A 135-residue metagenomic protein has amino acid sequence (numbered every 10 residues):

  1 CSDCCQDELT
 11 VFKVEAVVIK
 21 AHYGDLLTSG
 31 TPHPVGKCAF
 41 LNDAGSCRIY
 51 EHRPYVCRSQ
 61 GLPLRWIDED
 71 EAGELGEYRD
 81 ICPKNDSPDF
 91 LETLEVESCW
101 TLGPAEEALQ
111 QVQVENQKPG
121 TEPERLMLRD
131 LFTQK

Functional and structural regions predicted by a protein language model:
D3, T10-K135: Short loop/turn segments that flank or connect secondary-structure elements
